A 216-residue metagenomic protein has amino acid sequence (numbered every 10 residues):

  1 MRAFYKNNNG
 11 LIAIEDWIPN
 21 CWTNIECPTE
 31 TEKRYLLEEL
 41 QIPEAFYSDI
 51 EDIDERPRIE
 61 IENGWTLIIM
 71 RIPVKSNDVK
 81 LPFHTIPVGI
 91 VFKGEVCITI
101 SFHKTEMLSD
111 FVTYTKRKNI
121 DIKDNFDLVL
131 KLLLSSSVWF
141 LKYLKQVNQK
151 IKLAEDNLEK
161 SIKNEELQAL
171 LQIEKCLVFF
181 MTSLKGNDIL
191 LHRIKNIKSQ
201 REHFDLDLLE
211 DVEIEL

Functional and structural regions predicted by a protein language model:
M1-E215: Peripheral, non-transmembrane regulatory/ligand-interaction domains of membrane transport proteins
